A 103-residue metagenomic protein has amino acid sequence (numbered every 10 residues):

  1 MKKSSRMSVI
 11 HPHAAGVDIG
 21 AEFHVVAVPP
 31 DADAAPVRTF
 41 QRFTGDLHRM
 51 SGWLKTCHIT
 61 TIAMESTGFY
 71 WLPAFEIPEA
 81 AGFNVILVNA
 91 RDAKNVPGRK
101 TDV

Functional and structural regions predicted by a protein language model:
M1-V103: Phosphate- and other anionic-substrate recognition elements at nucleic-acid/protein interfaces
